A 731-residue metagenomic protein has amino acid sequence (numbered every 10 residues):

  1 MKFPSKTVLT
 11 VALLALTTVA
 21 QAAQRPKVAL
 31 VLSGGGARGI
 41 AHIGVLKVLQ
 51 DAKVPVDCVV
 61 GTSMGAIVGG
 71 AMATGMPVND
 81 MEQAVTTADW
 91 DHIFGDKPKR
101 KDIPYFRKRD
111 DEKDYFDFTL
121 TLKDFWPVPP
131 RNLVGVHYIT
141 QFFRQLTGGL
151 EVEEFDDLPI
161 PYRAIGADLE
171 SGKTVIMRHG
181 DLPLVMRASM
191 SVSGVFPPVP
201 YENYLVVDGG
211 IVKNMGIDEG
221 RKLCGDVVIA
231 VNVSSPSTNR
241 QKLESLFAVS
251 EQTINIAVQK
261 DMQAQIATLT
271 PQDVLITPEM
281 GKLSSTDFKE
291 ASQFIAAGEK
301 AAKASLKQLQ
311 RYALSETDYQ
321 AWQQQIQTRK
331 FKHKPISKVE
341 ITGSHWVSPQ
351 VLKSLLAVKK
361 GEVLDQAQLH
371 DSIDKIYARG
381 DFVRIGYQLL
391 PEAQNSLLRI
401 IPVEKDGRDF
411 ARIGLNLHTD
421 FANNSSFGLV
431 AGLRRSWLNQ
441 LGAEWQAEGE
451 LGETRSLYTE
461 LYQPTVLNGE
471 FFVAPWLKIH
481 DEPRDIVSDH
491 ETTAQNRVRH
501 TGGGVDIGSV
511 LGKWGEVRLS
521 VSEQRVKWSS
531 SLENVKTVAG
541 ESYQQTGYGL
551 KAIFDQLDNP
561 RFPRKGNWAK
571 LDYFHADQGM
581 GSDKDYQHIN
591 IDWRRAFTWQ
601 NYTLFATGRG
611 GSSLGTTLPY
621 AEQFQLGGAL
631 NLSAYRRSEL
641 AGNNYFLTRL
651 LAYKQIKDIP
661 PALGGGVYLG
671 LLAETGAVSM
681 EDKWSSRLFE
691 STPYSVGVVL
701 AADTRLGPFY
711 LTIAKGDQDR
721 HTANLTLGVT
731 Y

Functional and structural regions predicted by a protein language model:
M1-L9: Bacterial N-terminal signal peptides that target proteins for export
A12-Q21: Hydrophobic h-region of N-terminal signal peptides that target proteins for export in Gram-negative bacteria
A22-T62, G70-L390, K405-D406: Patatin-like phospholipase
G166-L169, R178, P278, G343-H345 (+11 more regions): Flexible glycine-/small-residue-rich
T238-R240, Q310-Q327, Q524, G566-A569 (+2 more regions): Acidic/histidine-enriched alpha-helical segments
A367, S372, R384-L550, F554-L557 (+4 more regions): Gram-negative/organellar outer-membrane beta-barrel architecture
L397, A411-D420, A447, N534-K536 (+6 more regions): C-terminal outer-membrane beta-barrel translocator/porin domains of Gram-negative envelope proteins and their
